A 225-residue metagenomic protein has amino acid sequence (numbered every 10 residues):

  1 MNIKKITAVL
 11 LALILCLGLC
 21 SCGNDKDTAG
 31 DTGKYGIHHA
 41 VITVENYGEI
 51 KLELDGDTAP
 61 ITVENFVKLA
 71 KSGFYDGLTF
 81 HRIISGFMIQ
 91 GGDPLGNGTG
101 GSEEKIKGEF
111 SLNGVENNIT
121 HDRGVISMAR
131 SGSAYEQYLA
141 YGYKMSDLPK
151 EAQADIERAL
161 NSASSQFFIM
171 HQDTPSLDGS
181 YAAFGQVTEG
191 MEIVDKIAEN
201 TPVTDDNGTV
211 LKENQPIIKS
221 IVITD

Functional and structural regions predicted by a protein language model:
N2-N24: Sec-dependent N-terminal signal peptides of Gram-positive bacterial secreted proteins and lipoproteins
C16-D225: Cyclophilin-like peptidyl-prolyl cis-trans isomerases
